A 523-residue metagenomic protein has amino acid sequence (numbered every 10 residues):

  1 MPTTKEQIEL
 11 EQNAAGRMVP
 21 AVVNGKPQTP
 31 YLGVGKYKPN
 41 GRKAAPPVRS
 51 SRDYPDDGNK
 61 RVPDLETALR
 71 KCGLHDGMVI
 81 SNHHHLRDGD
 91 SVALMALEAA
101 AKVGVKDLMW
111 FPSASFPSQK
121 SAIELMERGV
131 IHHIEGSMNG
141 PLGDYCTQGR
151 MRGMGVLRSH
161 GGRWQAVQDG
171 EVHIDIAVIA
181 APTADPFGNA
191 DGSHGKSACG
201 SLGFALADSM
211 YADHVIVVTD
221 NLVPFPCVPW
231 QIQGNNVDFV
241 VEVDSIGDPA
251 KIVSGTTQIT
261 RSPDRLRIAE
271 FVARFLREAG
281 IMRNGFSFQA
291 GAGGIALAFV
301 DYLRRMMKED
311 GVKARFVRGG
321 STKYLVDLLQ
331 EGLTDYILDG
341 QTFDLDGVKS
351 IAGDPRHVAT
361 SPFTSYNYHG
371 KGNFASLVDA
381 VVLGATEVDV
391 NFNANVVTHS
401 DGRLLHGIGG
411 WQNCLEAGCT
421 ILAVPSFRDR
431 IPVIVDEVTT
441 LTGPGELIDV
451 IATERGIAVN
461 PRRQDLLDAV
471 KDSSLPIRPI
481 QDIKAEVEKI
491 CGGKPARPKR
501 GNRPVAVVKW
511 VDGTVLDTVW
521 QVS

Functional and structural regions predicted by a protein language model:
P2-S523: Conserved alpha/beta enzyme-core scaffold
